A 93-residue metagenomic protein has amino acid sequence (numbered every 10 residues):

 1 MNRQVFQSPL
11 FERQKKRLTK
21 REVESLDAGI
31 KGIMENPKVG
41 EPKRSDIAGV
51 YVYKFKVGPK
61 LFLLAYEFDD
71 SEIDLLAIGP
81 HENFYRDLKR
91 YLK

Functional and structural regions predicted by a protein language model:
M1-G29: Arg/Lys-rich, positively charged N-terminal/basic patches that mediate binding to nucleic acids
Q4, V57-L63, E67-K93: Enriched for short, Lys/Arg-rich terminal
R13, K38, P42, G79 (+1 more regions): Residue-level signal for pocket-adjacent positions within structured domains
R17, D46-G49, N83-F84: Residue-level preference for alpha-helix termini and adjacent loops
K20, K31, E35, R90-K93: Short, intrinsically disordered, mixed-charge
G29-G32, H81: Conserved short hydrophobic interaction patches
K31-G58: A short, surface-exposed loop/turn module that caps and links secondary-structure elements
